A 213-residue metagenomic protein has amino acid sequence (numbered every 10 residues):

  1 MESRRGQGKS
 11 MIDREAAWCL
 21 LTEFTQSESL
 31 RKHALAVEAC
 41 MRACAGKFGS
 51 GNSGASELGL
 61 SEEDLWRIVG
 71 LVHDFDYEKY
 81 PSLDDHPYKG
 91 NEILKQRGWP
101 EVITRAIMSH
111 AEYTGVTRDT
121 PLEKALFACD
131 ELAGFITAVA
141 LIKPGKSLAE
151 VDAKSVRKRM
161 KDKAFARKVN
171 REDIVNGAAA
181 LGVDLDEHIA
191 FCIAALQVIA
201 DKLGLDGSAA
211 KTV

Functional and structural regions predicted by a protein language model:
E2-L83: Acidic/His-rich, divalent-metal-binding segments that scaffold phosphate/diphosphate chemistry
I12, A16, K32-A36, D85 (+6 more regions): Conserved active-site and cofactor/substrate-binding residues in soluble primary-metabolism enzymes
W18, T22, L35-E38, R42 (+6 more regions): Predominant activation on well-ordered alpha-helical scaffold segments within soluble catalytic domains
E23-E28, C40-F48, F75-E78, R97 (+4 more regions): Change "in soluble alpha/beta enzymes" to "in soluble alpha/beta proteins
G54, L205-V213: A short, highly charged, low-complexity intrinsically disordered segment
E62-K163, V175: Divalent metal-dependent catalytic cores for phosphoryl transfer on phosphate-bearing substrates
L148, K154-S155, K161-V198, L203-G207: C-terminal binding/interaction regions
